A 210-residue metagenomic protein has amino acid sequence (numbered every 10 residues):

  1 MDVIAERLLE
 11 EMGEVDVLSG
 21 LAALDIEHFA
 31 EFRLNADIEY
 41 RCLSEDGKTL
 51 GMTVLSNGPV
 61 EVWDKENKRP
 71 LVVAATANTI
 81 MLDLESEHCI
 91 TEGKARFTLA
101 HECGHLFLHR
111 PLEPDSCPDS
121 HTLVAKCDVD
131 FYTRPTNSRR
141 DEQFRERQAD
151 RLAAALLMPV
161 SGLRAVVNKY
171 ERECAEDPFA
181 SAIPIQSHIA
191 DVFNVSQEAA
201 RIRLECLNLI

Functional and structural regions predicted by a protein language model:
M1-I210: Active-site hotspot residues in diverse enzymes, especially metal/ion-binding acidic/histidine motifs
